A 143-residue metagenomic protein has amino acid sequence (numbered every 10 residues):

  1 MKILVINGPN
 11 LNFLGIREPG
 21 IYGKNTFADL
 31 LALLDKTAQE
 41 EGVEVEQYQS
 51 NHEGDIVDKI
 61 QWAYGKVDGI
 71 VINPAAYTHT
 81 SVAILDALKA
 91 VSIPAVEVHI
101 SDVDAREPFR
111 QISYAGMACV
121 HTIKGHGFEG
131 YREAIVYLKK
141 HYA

Functional and structural regions predicted by a protein language model:
M1-L4: Extreme N-terminal starter segment of soluble prokaryotic enzymes
P9-L11, A75-T78, S101-V103: Short glycine-rich anion-binding loops that position phosphate/pyrophosphate groups of nucleotides and phosphorylated
L14-A28: Glycine- and acidic-residue-enriched helix-capping/strand-helix junction motifs
E46-G54: Short beta->alpha junction loops
E46-Q47, A105-A143: Short, glycine-/small-residue-rich phosphate/pyrophosphate-handling segment
W62, S81-A90: Short Gly/Thr/Asp-enriched flexible loops that form oxyanion-binding sites at enzyme active sites
A63-I70: Short acidic/histidine-rich motifs immediately flanking catalytic phosphotransfer sites in two-component signaling
A90-A105: Short, acidic/small-residue loops that bind anionic groups at enzyme active sites
